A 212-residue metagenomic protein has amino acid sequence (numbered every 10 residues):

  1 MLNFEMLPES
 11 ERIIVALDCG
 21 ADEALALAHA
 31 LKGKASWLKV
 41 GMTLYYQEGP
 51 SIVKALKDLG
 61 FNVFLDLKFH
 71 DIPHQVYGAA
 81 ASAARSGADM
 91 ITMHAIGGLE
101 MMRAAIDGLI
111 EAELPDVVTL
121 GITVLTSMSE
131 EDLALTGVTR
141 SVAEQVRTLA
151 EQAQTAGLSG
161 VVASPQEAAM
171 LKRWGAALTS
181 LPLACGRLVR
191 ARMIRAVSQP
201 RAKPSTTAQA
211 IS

Functional and structural regions predicted by a protein language model:
M1-H29, A168-A177, R192-M193: N-terminal amphipathic alpha-helix/helix-capping segment at the start of soluble metabolic enzymes
S10, D71, Q75-S159, S164-A169 (+2 more regions): Conserved anion-binding
V15, L38, K68, I91 (+3 more regions): Conserved, mostly hydrophobic/aromatic
D18-A30, H74-S82, V142-E151, R195-K203: Short, acidic/polar
G33, L59, S86, A156 (+1 more regions): Structural motif
W37-M90, H94: Metabolite-binding pocket within alpha/beta catalytic cores that recognizes anionic/polar moieties
P50, A163-S212: A C-terminal functional module that forms or caps the active site or interfaces directly with catalytic machinery
